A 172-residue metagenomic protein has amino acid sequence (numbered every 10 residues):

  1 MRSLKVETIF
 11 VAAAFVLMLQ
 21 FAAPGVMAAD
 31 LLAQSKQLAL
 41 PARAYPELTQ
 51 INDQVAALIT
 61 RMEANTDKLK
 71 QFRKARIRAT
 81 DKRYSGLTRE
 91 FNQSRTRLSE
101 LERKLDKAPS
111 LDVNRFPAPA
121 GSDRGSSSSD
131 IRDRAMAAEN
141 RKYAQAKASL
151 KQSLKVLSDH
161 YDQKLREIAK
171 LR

Functional and structural regions predicted by a protein language model:
M1-V6: N-terminal secretory signal peptides that target proteins for export/translocation
F10-F21: Bacterial N-terminal signal peptides
P24-S85, L171: Immediate post-signal-peptide N-terminus of mature secreted/exported proteins
V26, T49, E63, I77 (+5 more regions): Short linear motifs centered on Gly/Pro in flexible linkers and helix caps
Q34-Q37, P41-A44, L48-V55, S128-R172: C-terminal amphipathic alpha-helix
I51, L58, M62-F72, S94 (+4 more regions): Non-transmembrane amphipathic alpha-helical segments
Y84-A148: Charged heptad-repeat coiled-coil "stalk" segments of single-pass membrane proteins that scaffold or bridge
